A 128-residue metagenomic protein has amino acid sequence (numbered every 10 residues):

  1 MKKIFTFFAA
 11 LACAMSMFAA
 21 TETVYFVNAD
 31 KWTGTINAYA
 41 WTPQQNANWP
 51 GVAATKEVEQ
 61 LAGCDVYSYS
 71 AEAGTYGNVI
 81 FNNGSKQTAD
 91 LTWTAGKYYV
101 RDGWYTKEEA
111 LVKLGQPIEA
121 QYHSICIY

Functional and structural regions predicted by a protein language model:
I4-M17: Sec-dependent N-terminal signal peptides
F5-T6, Q60-A62, E119-Y122: Intrinsically disordered, low-complexity segments enriched in glycine/proline and serine/threonine
T21-K31, I118-Y128: Disulfide-bonded cysteine-rich modules in secreted/extracellular proteins, activating on the conserved Cys frameworks
K31-A73, S85-T92, I125-Y128: Aromatic-rich carbohydrate-binding modules that target alpha-glucans
T75-V79: Exposed beta-strand face motif in extracellular beta-rich ectodomains
F81-N83: Conserved structural position at the C-terminal beta-strand of extracellular beta-sandwich adhesion modules
W93-I118: Extracellular beta-sheet/turn segments enriched in Thr/Pro/Gly and aliphatic residues
